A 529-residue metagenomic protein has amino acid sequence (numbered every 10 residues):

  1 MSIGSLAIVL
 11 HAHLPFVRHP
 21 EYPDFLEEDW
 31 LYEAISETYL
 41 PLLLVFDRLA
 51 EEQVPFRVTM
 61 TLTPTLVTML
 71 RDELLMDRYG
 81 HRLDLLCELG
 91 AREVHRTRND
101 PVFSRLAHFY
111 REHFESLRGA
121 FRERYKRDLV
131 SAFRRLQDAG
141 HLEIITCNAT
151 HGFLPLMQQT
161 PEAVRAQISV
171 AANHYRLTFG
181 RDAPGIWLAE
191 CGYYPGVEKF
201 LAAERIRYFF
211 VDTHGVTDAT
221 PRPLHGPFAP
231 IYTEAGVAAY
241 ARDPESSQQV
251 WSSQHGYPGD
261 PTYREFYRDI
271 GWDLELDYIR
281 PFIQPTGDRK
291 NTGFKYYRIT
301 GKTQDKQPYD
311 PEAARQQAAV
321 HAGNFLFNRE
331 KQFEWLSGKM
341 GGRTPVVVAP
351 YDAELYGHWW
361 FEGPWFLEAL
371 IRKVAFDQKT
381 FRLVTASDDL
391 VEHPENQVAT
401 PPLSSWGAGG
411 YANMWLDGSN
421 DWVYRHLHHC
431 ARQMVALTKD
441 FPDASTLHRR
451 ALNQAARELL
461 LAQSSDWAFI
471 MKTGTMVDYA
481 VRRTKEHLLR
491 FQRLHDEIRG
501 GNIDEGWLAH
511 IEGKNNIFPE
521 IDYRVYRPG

Functional and structural regions predicted by a protein language model:
S2-R57, L62-R105, L224-G529: Active-site and substrate-binding clefts of carbohydrate-active enzymes
E21-P23, V45, R57, R111-H113 (+4 more regions): A short alpha-helix capping/helix-coil boundary motif
V45, L49, L136, H174 (+3 more regions): Alpha-helical structural signal in soluble globular domains
T61-L66, N148-T150, G185-Y194, H214 (+1 more regions): Short, solvent-exposed turn/loop segments enriched in Gly/Ser/Thr/Pro and often Arg
L74-D138, I144-Q158: Active-site-proximal, glycine-rich beta->alpha crossover segments in alpha/beta enzymes that shape flexible
Y125-R135, L154, Q159-E162, A166-S169 (+4 more regions): Gly/Pro-rich turn-and-neighbor structural signature
